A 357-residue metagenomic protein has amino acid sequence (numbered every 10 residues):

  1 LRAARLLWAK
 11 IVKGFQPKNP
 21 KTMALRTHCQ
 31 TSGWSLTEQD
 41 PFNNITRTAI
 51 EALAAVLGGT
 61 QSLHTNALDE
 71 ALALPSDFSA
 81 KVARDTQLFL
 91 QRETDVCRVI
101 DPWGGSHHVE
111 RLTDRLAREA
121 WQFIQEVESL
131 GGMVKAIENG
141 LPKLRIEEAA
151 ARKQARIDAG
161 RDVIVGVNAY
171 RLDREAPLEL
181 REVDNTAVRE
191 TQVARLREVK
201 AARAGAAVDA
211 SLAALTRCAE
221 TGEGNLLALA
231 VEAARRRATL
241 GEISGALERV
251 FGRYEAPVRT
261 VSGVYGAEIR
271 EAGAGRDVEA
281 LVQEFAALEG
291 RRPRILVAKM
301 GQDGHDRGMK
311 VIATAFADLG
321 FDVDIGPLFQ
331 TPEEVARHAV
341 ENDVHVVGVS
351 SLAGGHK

Functional and structural regions predicted by a protein language model:
L1-N43, Q125: Gly/Pro-rich turn-and-neighbor structural signature
A4-R5, A9-K18, T46-G59, V82-T94 (+1 more regions): Structured alpha-helical segments in the cores of large, soluble enzyme domains
W8, G58, T86, G105 (+3 more regions): Conserved, mostly hydrophobic/aromatic
S32, L68, M300-G301, P327-Q330 (+1 more regions): Short, ordered loop/turn segments at secondary-structure junctions
G59-E70, V96-P102: Short acidic/histidine-rich active-site segments
D77, D85-L88, R92-D277, P332 (+2 more regions): Flexible, glycine-rich loop/tail regions that form catalytic "lids" or insertion modules at the edges of active sites
P293-I295: Conserved hydrophobic helix-helix packing surfaces used for dimerization/oligomerization
M309-K357: Cofactor-cradling patches in redox/metallo enzymes
